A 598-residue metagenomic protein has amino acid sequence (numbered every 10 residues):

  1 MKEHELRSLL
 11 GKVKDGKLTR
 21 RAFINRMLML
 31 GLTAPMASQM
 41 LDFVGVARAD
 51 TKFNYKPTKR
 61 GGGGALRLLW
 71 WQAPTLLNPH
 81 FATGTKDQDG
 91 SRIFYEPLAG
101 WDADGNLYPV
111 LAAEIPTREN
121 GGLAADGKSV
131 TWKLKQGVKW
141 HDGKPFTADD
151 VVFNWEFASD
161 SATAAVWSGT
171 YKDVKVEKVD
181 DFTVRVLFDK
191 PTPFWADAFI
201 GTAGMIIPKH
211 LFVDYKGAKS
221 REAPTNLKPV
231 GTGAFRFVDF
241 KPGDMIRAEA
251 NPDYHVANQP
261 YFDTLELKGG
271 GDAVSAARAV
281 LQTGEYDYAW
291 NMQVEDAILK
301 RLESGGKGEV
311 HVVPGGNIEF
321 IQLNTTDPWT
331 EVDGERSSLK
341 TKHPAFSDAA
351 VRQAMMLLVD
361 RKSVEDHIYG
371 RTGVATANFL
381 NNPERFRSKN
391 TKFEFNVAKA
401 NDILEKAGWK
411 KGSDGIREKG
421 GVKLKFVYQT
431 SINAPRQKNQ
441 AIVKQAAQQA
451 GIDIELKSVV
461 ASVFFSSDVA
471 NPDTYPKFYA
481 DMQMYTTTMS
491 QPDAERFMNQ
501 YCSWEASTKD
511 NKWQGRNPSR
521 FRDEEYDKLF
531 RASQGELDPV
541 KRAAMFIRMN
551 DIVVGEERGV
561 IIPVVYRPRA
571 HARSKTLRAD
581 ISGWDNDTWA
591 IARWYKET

Functional and structural regions predicted by a protein language model:
K2-L18, A22, R26, D50-G61 (+13 more regions): Extracytoplasmic/periplasmic ligand-capture domains
A22-A47: N-terminal export signals
R67, Y108, T131, T183-R185 (+1 more regions): General beta-strand recognition
W70-E119: Protein kinase glycine-rich loop
H80-A82, A198-I200, F379-L380, V469 (+2 more regions): Short aromatic-enriched loop/helix-cap "lid" or pocket-rim segments at secondary-structure transitions that line
V166-K216, D239: Surface-exposed binding/hinge segments that line and control ligand-binding clefts or catalytic entry sites
V564: Active-site-proximal polar cores
